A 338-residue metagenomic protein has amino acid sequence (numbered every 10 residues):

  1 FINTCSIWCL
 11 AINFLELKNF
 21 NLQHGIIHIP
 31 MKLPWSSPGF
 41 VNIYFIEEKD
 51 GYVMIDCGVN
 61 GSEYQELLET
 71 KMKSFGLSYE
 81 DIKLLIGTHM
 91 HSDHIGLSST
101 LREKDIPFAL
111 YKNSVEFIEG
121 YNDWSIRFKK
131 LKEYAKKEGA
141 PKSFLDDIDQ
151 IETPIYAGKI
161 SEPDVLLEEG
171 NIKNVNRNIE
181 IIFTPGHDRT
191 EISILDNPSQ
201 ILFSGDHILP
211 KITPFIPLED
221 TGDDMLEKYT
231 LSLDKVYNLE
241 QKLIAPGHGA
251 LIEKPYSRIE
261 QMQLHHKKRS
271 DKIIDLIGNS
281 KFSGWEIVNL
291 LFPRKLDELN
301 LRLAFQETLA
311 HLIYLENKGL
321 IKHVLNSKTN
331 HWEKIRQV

Functional and structural regions predicted by a protein language model:
K18-F75, S193-G205, P210: Conserved beta-strand hairpin/beta-sheet module of binuclear metal-dependent hydrolase folds, prominently
H24-M31, D149-Y156, V175-N178: Short Pro/Gly-enriched beta-strand edge/turn motifs at strand-loop
G25, I46, D56, H89 (+8 more regions): Divalent metal-coordination and catalytic microenvironments
Y52, V59-G61, E152-K159, V165 (+1 more regions): Metallo-beta-lactamase
N60-Y64, K71-K173: Active-site HxH/HxHxD metal-binding segment of metal-dependent hydrolases
K272-V338: C-terminal regulatory/interaction regions
